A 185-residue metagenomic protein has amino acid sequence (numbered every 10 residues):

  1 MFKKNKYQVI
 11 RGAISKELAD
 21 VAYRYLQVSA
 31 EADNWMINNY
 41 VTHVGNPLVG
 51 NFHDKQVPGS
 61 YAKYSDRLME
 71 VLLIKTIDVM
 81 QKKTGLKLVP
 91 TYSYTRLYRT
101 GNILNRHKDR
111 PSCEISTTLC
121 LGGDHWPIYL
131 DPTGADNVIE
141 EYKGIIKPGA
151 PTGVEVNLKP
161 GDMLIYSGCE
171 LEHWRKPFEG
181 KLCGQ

Functional and structural regions predicted by a protein language model:
M1-T84: Non-heme Fe(II)/2-oxoglutarate
D54-P58, W174, G184-Q185: Short, active-site-adjacent segments that bind or coordinate small-molecule cofactors and metal centers
K75-V79, Y94, S116: Generic beta-strand or strand-like secondary-structure segments
Q81, G85-L86, G122-W126: Short helix-capping and hinge/turn segments at secondary-structure transitions, especially at repeat and domain
G85-Y94: A short coil-to-beta-strand element that immediately follows conserved catalytic motifs
L97: Conserved active-site beta-strand element of glycosyltransferases/polysaccharide synthases
T100-W174, L182-C183: Catalytic core of non-heme Fe(II) oxygenases with the double-stranded beta-helix
